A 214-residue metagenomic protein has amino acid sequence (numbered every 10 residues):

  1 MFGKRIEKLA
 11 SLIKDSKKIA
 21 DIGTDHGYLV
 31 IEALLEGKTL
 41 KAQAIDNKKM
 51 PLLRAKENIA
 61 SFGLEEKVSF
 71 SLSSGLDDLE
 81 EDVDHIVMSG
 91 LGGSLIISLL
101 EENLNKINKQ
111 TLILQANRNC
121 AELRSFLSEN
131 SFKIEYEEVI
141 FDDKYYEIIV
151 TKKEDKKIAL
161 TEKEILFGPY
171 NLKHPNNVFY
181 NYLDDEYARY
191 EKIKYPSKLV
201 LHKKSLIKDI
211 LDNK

Functional and structural regions predicted by a protein language model:
M1-S16: Conserved alpha-helix/loop element of class I SAM-dependent methyltransferases that forms part of the SAM/SAH-binding
F2-G3, S94-K214: Class I S-adenosyl-L-methionine
S16-D25: Conserved class I S-adenosyl-L-methionine
G27, I31: Glycine-rich SAM-binding Motif I of class I
K41-D46: Conserved SAM-binding motif I beta-strand of class I
M50: Conserved Rossmann-like nucleotide-cofactor binding loop
L53-E81: S-adenosyl-L-methionine
V83-G90: Short SAM/SAH-binding signature in class I
